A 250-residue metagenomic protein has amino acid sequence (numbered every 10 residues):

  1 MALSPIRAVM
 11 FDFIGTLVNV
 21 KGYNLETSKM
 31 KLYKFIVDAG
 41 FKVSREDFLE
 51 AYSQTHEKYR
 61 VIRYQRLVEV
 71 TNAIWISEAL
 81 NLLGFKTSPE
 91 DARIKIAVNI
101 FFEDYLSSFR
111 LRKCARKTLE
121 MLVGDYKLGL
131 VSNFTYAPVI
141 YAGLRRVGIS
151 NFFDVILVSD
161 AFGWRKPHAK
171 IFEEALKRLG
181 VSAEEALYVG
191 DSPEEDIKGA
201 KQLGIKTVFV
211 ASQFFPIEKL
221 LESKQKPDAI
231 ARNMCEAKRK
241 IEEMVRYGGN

Functional and structural regions predicted by a protein language model:
M1-V9, N19-G22, E46, R116 (+2 more regions): Asp-based, Mg2+/Mn2+-dependent phosphohydrolase catalytic module
A2-A51: Active-site neighborhood of HAD-like aspartate-dependent phosphohydrolases
Y23-L32, E69-L80, T135: Short acidic alpha-helix initiation/capping motifs at coil-to-helix transition points, especially at protein N-termini
L25-E26, K42-E46, Q65-E69, T87-D91 (+1 more regions): Alpha-helix N-cap/helix-initiation sites
T27, K31, F35, A39 (+4 more regions): Generic non-transmembrane alpha-helical segments
S53-N99: A metal-dependent, Asp-based hydrolase signature
H56-V70, F102-K113, K166-I171, Q202 (+1 more regions): Short amphipathic alpha-helical segments at helix boundaries and their inter-helical linkers
L67-I74, D91, I100-L128: Short, acidic loop-to-helix structural element flanking the phosphoryl-transfer center in phosphate-processing enzymes
